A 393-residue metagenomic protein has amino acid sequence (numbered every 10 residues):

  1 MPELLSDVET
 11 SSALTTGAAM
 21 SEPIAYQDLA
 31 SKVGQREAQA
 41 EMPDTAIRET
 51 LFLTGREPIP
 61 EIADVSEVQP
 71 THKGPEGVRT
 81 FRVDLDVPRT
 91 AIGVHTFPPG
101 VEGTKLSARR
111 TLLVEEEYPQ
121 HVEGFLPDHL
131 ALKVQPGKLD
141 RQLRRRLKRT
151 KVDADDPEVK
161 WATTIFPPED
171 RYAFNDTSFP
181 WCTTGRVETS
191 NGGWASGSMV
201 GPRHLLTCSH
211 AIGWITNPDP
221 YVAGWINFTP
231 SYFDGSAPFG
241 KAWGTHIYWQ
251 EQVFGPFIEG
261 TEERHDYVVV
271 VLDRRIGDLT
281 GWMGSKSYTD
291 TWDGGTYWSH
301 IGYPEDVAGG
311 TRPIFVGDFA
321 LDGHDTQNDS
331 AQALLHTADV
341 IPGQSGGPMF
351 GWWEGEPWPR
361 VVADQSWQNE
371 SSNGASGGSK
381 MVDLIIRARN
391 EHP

Functional and structural regions predicted by a protein language model:
P2-M199: Protease-domain processing segments flanking chymotrypsin-fold serine proteases, especially trypsin-like
D156-C182, R186-G193, N217-D278: Conserved catalytic-core segment of clan PA serine endopeptidases
D176-P230, F319, G323-Q327, G351-W353 (+1 more regions): Catalytic histidine site
S198, A338-Q365: Catalytic nucleophile loop of clan PA
A211-I212, Y232-G235, R274-G277, P304-D306 (+2 more regions): Acidic glycine-/aspartate-rich tracts in secreted/extracellular proteins
T245, E263-V340, S376-I386: Chymotrypsin/trypsin-fold serine protease catalytic domain
H246-F254, A338-G343, Q365-E370: Short, solvent-exposed aromatic-acidic interface loops
Q365-P393: Low-complexity, Gly/Ser/Thr/Pro-rich intrinsically disordered linker/tail segments
